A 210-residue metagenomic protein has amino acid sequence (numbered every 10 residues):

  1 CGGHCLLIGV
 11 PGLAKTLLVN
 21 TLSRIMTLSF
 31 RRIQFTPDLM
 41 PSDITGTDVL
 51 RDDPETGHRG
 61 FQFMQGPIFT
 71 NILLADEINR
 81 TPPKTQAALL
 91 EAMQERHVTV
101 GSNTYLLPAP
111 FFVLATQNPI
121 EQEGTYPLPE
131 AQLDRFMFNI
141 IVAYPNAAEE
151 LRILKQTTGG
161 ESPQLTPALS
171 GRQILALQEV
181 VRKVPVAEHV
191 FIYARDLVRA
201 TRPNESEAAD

Functional and structural regions predicted by a protein language model:
G2-P37: Walker A/P-loop
I8-P11, R32-Q34, P54-M64, E95-P110 (+3 more regions): Conserved Walker
V10, I44, T116: P-loop (Walker A) phosphate-binding loop of NTP-binding proteins
L28, T125-A143, G160-L165: A short helix-turn-beta junction within AAA+ P-loop NTPase domains corresponding to the substrate/partner-engaging
Q34-L39, M137-E149, L165-A168, V184-V186: Conserved AAA+ ATPase "SRH/arginine-finger" region at the nucleotide-binding site
M40-I72: Short glycine-rich substrate-engagement loop in P-loop NTPases that contacts/grips substrate
P67-Q94, P108, E123-Q132, Y144-R152: Conserved AAA+/SF3 P-loop NTPase catalytic/coupling segment centered on the Walker-B
T157-D210: Basic, amphipathic alpha-helical bundle interface domains used for macromolecular binding and assembly
